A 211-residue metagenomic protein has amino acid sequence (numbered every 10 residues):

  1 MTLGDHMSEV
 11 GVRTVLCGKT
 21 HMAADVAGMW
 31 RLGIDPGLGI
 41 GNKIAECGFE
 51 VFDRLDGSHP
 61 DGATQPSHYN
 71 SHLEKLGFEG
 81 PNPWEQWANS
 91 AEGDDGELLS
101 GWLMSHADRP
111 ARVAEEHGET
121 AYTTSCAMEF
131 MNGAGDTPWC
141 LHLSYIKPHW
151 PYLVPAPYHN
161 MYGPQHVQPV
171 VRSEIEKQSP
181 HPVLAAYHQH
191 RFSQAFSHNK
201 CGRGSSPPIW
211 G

Functional and structural regions predicted by a protein language model:
M1-G211: Formylglycine-dependent sulfatase
